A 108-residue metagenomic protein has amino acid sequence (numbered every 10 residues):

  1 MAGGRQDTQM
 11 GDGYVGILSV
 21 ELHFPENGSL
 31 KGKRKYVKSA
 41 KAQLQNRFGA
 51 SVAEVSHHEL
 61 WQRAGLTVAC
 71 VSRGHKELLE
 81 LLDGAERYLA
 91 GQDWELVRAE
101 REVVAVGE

Functional and structural regions predicted by a protein language model:
A2-N46, A50-S51, Y88, R101: N-terminal first-folded block
I17-S19, G65-T67, R98: Broad gene-expression machinery/nucleic-acid interaction feature
E26, E54-S56, V103, G107: Short, well-ordered turn and helix-capping elements at secondary-structure junctions
F48, A64, E95: Residue-level signal for beta-strand positions within conserved beta-sheet cores that form or flank
S51-V55, E95-R98: Short, flexible active-site-proximal loops enriched in glycine and acidic residues
A53-G74: Short, charge-patterned binding micro-sites
S72-E108: C-terminal structural segments of small proteins and small subunits
